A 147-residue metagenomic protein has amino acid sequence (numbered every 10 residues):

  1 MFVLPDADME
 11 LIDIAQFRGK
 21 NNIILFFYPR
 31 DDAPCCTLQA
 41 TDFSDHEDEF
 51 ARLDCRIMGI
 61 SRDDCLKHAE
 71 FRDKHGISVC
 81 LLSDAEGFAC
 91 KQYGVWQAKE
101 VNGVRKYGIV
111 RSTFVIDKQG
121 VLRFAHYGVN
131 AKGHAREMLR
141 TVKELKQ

Functional and structural regions predicted by a protein language model:
M1-Q147: Chalcogenol-based redox active-site neighborhoods
